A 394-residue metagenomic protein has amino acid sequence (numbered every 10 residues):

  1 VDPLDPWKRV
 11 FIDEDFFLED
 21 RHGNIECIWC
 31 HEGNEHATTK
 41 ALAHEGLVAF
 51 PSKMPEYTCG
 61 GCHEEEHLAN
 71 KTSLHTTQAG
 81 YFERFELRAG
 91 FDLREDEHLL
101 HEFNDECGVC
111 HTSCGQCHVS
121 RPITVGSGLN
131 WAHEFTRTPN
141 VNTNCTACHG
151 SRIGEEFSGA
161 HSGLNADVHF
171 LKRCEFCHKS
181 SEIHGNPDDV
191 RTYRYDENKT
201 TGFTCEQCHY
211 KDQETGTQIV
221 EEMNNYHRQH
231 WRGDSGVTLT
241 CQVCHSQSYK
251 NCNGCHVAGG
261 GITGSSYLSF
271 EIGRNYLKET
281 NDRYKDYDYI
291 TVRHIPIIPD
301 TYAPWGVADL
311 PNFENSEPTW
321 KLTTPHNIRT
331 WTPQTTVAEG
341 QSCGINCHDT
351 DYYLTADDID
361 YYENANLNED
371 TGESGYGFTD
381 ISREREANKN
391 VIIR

Functional and structural regions predicted by a protein language model:
V1-V125, H133-R394: C-type cytochrome heme-c attachment and multiheme electron-transfer modules
N130: Active-site-proximal beta-alpha loop/turn segments in soluble metabolic enzymes
